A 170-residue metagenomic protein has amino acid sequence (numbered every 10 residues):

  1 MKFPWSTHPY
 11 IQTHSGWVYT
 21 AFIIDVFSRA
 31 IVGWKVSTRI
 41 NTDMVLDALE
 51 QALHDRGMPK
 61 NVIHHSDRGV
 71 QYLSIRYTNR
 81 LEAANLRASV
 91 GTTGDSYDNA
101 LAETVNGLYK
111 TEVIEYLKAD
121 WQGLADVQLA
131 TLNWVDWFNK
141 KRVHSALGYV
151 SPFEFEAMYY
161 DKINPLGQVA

Functional and structural regions predicted by a protein language model:
M1-F22, M44-A48, P59-N61, A170: Mobile-element integrase/transposase regions, centering on the N-terminal DNA-binding/Zn-coordinating module
P4, W17, W34, W134-W137: Signature tryptophan residues that serve as conserved aromatic anchors
T7, I23, R29, L49 (+8 more regions): Mobile genetic element proteins and their domesticated derivatives, centered on retroelements and DNA transposons
H8-R39, E50-L53, R80: Short conserved beta-strand segments at catalytic cores or DNA/RNA-binding microdomains of nucleic-acid binding
T20, S37-N41, D47, Q71-S89 (+1 more regions): Surface/interface recognition patches
A30-W34, A88-G91, E115-L117: Short small-residue beta-strand/loop micro-motif enriched in glycine and branched aliphatics
S66-R68, S74-Y77, V90-T111, G123-Q128 (+1 more regions): RNase H-like two-metal-ion nuclease catalytic core shared by retroviral integrases and related mobile-element nucleases
E82-L86, N106, K110-A170: C-terminal domain-tail junction helix/linker
